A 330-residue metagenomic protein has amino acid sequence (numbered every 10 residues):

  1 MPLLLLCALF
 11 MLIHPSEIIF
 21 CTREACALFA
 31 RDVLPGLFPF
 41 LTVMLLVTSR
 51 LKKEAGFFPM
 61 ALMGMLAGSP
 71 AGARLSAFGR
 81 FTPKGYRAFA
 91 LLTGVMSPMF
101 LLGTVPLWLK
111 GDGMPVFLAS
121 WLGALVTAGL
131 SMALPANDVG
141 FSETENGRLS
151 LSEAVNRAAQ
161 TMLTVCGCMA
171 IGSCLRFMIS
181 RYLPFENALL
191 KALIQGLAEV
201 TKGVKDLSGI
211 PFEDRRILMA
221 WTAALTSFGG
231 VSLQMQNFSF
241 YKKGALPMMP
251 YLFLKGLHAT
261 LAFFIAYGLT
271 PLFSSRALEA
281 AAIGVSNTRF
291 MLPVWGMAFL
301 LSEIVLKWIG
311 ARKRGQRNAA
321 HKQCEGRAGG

Functional and structural regions predicted by a protein language model:
L5-E17, T22-L34, F38, F117-E186 (+3 more regions): Selected transmembrane alpha-helices and immediately adjacent juxtamembrane segments of polytopic inner-membrane
L12-R23, T48-K52, G103-D112, L175-E186 (+4 more regions): Transmembrane helix-loop junctions in multi-pass membrane proteins
L37-F57: Juxtamembrane transmembrane-helix boundary signature
E54-L109, I194-F212, L218-K242, L252-G256: Alpha-helical membrane segments and immediately flanking helix-loop junctions that form or couple to the substrate/ion
T82-A88, M99-T104, A124-G129, I217-W308: C-terminal transmembrane helix pair
V155, A159-T226: Transmembrane helical segments that form the transport core of multi-pass membrane transport proteins
